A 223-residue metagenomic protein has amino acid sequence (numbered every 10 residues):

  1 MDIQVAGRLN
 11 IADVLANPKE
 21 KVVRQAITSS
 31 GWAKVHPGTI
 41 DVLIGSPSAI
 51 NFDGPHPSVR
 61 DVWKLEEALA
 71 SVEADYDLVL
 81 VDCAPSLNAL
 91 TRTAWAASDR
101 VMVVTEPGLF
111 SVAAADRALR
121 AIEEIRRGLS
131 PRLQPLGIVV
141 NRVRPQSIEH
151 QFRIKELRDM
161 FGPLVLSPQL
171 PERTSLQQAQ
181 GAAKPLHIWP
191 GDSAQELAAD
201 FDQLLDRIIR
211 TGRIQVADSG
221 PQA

Functional and structural regions predicted by a protein language model:
M1-A223: P-loop NTP-binding core
